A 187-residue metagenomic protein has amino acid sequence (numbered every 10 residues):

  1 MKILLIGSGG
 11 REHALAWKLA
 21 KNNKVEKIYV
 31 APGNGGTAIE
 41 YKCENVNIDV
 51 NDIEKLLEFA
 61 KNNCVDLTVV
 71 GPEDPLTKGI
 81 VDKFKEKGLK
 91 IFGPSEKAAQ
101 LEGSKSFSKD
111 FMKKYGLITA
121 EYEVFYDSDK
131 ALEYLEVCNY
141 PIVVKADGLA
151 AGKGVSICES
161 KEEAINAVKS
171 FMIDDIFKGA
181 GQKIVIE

Functional and structural regions predicted by a protein language model:
M1-E96: ATP-binding N-terminal substructure of ATP-dependent carboxylate-amine bond-forming enzymes
G7, F125, V155-S160: Short beta-strand-to-turn element immediately C-terminal to the catalytic PLP-Schiff-base lysine in fold type I
K21-K24, K61, V65, E86-L89 (+4 more regions): Generic secondary-structure signature for well-ordered alpha-helical cores
N45-D49, E86-G88, K109-F111, C138-N139 (+1 more regions): Short, hinge-like loop/turn segments at secondary-structure boundaries
L67, I118-E121, P141-V143, E159-E187: Conserved ATP-binding module of the ATP-grasp superfamily
P94-G154: A conserved helix-loop-beta module that forms one wall/lid of the active-site cleft in ATP-utilizing catalytic domains
